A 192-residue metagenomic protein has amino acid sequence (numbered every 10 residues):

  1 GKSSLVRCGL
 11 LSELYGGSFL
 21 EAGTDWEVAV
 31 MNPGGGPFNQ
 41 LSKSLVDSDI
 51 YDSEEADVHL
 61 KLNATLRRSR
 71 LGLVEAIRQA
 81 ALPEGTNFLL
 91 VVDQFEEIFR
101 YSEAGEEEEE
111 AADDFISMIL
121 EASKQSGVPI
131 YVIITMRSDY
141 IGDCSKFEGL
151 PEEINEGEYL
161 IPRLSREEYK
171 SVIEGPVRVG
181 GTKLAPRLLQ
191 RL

Functional and structural regions predicted by a protein language model:
G1-L192: Amphipathic helix/helix-loop-helix segment enriched in hydrophobic residues with interspersed Lys/Arg and occasional
